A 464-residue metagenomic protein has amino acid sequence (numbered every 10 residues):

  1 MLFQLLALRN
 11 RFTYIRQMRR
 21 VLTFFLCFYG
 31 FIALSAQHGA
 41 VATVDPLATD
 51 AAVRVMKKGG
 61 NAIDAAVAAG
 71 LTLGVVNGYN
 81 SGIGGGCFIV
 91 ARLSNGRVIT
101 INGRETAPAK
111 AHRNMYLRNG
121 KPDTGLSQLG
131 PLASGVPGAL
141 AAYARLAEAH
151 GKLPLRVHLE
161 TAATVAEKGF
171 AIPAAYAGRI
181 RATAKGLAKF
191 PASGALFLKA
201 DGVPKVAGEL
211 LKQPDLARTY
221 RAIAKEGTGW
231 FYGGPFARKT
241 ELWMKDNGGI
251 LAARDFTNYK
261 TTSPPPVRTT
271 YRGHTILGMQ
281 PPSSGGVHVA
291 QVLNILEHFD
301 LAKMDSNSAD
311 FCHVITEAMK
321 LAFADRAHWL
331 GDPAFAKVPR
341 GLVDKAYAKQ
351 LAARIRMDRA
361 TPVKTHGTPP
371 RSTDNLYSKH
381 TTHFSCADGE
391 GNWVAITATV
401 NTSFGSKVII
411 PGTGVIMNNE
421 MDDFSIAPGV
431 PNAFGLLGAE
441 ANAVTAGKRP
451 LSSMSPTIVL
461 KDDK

Functional and structural regions predicted by a protein language model:
R16-V21: Positively charged n-region of N-terminal signal peptides that target proteins for export
T23-A33: Bacterial N-terminal signal peptides
Q37-D50, R54, K58, A62-E226 (+5 more regions): Noncatalytic scaffold domains of N-terminal-nucleophile
V75-G82, F88-I99, I250-A252, W393-K461: Active-site rim segments in enzyme catalytic domains, especially the processed small/beta chain of N-terminal
A188, Y259-K260, D374-K379, R449-P450: Short loop/turn motifs at secondary-structure junctions and domain boundaries
S263, S378-T381, S403, S452-M454: Short, small/polar residue-rich loop motifs at catalytic or cofactor-binding pockets
L277-G286, S385, T397-V408: Glycine-rich phosphate/pyrophosphate-binding beta-alpha loops
H298-V400, G412-T413, P428-G429, L436: Internal maturation/activation junctions in enzymes
